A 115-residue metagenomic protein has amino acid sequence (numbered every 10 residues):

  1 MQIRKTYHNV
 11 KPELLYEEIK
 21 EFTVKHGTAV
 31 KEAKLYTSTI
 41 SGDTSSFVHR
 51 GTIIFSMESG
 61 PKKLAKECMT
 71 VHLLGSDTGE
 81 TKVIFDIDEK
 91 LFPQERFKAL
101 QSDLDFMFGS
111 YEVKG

Functional and structural regions predicted by a protein language model:
Q2-G115: Ser/Thr-rich, low-complexity intrinsically disordered terminal regions
